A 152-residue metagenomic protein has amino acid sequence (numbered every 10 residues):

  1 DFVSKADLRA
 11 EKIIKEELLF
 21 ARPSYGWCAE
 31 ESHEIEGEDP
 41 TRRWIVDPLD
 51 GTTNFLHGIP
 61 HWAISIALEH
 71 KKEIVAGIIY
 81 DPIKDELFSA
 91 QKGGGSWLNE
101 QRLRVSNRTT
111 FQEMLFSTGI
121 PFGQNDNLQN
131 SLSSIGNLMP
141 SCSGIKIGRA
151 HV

Functional and structural regions predicted by a protein language model:
D1-L49, N130: N-terminal subdomain of lithium-sensitive/metallo-dependent phosphomonoesterases centered on the IMPase/IPPase/PAP
D7, L18, T52, D81 (+3 more regions): Residue-level signal for inorganic ion chemistry
L19, E34-G37, I79, V105-R108 (+1 more regions): Short secondary-structure boundary/capping segments
Y25, G94, C142-S143: A structural micro-motif
E38-W97: DPxDG-like acidic metal-binding loop motif
I74, R102-R104: Short, solvent-exposed loop/turn motifs
R104-H151: An extended, acidic
